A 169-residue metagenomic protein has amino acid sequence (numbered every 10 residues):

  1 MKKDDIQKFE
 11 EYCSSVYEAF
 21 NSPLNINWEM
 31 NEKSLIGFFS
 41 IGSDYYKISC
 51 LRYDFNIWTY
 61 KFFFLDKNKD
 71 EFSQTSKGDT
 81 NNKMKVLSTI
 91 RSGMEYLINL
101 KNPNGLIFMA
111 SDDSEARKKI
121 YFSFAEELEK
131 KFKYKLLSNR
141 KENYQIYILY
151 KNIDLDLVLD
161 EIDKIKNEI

Functional and structural regions predicted by a protein language model:
M1-I169: Non-catalytic substrate-recognition and accessory regions of acyl/acetyltransferase enzymes
